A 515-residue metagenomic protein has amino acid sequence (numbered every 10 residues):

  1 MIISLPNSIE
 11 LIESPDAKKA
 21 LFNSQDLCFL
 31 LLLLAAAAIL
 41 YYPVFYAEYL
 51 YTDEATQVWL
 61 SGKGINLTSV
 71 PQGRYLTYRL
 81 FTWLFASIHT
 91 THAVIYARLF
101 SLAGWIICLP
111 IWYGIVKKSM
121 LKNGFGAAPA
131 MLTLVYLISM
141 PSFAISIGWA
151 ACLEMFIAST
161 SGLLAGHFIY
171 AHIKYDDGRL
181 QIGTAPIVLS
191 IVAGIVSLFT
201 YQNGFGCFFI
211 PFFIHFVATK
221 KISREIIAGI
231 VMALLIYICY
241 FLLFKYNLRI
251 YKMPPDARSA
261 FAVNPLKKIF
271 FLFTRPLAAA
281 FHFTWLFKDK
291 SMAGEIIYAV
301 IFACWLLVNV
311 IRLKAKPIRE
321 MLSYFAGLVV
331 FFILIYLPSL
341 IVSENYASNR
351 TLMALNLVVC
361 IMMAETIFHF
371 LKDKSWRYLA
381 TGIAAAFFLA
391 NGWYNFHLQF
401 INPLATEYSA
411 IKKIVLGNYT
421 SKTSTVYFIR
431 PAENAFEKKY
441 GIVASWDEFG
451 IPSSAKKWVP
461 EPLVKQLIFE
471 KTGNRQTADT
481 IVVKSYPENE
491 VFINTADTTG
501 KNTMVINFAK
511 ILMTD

Functional and structural regions predicted by a protein language model:
I3-A17, L21-L76, F81-A130, I222-S223 (+2 more regions): Intrinsically disordered, polar/acidic, low-complexity terminal segments
V94, A128-L164: Aromatic- and kink-enriched transmembrane "portal" helix at the membrane-lumen/periplasm boundary that abuts
G183-Y201, P211-F213, L235: Membrane-interface alpha helices of multi-pass inner-membrane proteins
T184, I367-G392: Signature aromatic-anchored transmembrane alpha helix within multi-pass, membrane-resident enzymes that catalyze glycan
G206-L234: Perimembrane helix-loop-helix junctions
L234, A315-I341, G382-A384: Transmembrane alpha-helix segments characteristic of polytopic inner-membrane glycan-assembly/cell-envelope
H282-W285, D289-M321: Hydrophobic, aromatic-rich transmembrane alpha-helices and their immediate juxtamembrane boundary segments
P338-F370: Hydrophobic/aromatic-rich transmembrane helices and adjacent perimembrane loops
